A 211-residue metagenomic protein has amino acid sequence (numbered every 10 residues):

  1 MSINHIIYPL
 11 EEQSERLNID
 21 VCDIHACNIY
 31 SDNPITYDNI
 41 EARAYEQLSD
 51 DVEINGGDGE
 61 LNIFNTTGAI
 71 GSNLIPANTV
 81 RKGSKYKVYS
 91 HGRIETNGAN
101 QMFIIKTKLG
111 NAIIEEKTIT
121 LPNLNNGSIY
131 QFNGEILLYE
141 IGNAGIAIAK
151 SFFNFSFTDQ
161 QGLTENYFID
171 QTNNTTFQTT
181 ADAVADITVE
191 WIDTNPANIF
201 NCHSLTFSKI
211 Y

Functional and structural regions predicted by a protein language model:
M1-S2: Sec-dependent, cleavable N-terminal signal peptides
I7-Y8, C22, E53, F64: N-terminal non-cleavable signal-anchor helices
E11-I40: Low-complexity, small-hydrophobic/phenylalanine-enriched stretches that adopt extended beta/coil conformations used
D38-Y211: Surface-exposed molecular-recognition determinants
